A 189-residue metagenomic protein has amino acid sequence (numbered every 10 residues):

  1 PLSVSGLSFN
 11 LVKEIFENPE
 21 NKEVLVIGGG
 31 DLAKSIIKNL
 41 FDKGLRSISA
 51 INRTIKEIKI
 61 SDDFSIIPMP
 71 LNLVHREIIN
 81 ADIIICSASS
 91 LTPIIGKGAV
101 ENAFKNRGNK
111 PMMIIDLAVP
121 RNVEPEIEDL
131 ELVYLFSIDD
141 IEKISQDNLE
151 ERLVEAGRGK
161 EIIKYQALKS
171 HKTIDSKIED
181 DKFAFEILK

Functional and structural regions predicted by a protein language model:
P1-S5, F9-F41, L45, S49-R53 (+1 more regions): Glycine-rich adenosine-cofactor-binding loop
S3, I27, I95-G98, A118 (+1 more regions): Conserved active-site and cofactor/substrate-binding residues in soluble primary-metabolism enzymes
G44, D63-S65, D129-E131: Short, structured coil segments at secondary-structure junctions
S47-I48, P68-L71, Y134-D139: Short hydrophobic/aromatic-enriched beta-strand-loop microsegments
N52-E57, V119-V123: Short, polar loop motifs at secondary-structure junctions
K59-S61, I78-A81, I144-L149: Short, charged, surface-exposed secondary-structure boundary motifs
D62, I67, L71-V100, K105-I115 (+1 more regions): Rossmann-like NAD(P)-binding element
E101-K189: Adenosine-phosphate binding glycine-rich loop
